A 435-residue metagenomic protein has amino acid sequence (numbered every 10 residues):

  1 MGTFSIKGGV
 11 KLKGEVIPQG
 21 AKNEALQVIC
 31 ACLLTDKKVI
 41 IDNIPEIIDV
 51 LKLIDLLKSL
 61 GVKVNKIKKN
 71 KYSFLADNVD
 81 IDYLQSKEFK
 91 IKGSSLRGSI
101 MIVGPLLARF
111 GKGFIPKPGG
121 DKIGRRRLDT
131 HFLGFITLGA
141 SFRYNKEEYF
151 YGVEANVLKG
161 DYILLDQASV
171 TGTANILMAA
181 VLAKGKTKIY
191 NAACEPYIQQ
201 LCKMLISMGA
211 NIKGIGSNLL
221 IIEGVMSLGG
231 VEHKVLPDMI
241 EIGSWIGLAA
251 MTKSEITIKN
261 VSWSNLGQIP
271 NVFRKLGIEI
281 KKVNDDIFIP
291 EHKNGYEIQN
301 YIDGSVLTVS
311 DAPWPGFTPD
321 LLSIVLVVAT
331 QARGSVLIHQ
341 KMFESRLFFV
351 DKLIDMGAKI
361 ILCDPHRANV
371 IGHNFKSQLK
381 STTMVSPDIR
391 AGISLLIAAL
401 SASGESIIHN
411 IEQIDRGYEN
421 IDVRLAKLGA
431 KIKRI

Functional and structural regions predicted by a protein language model:
M1-I435: Short, structured segments at the rim of ligand-binding sites
